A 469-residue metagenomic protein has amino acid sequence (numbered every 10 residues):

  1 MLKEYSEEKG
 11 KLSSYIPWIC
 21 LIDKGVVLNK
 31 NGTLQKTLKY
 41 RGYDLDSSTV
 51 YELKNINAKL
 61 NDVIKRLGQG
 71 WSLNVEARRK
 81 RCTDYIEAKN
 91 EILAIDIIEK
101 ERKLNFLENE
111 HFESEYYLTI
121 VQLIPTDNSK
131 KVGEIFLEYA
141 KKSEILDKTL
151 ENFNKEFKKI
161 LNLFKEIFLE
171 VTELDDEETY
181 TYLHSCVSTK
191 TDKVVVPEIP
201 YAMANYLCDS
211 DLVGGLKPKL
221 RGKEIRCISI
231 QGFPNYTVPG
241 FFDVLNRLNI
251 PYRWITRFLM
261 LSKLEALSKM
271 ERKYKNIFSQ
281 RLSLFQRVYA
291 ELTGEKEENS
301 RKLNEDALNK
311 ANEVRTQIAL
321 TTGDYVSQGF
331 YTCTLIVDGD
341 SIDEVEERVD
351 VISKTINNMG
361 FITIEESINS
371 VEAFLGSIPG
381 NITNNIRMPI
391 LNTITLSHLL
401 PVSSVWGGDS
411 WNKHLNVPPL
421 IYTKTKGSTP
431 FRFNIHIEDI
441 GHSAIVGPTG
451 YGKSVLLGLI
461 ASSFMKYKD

Functional and structural regions predicted by a protein language model:
M1-G407: Extended, folded cores of ATP/NTP-driven motor/assembly subunits in large transport and secretion machines
K24-L28, G32, H414, I421-T425: Glycine-centered flexibility motif
V50, N57-K65, L415-D469: Glycine-rich phosphate-binding loop of nucleotide-binding enzymes
T393-Y422, S428: Pre-P-loop entry segment of helicase/translocase ATPase cores
